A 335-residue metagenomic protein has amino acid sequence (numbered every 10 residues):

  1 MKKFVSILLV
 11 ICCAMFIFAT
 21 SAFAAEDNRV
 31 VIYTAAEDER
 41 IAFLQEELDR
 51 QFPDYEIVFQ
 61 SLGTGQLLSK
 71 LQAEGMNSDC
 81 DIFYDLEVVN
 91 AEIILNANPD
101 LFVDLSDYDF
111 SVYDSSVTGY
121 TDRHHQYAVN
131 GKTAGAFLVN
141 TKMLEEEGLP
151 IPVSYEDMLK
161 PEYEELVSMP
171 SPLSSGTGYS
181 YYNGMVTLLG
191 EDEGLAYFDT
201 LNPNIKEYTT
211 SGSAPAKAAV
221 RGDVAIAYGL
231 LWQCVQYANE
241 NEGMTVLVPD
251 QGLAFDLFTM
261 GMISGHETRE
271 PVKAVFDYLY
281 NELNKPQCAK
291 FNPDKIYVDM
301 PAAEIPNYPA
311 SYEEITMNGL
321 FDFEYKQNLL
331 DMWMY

Functional and structural regions predicted by a protein language model:
K2-F23: Sec-dependent N-terminal signal peptides of Gram-positive bacterial secreted proteins and lipoproteins
A24-I93: Early extracytoplasmic/lumenal segment of secretory-pathway proteins
A35-A42, D79-A216, V220: Extracytoplasmic ligand-binding site segments that recognize negatively charged/polar headgroups
V89-I94, V220, A225-G243: A ligand-binding cleft/hinge motif common to bilobed small-molecule-binding domains
L138-M143, N183, D256-P271, Q287-K290: A bilobed periplasmic-binding-protein/Venus flytrap-type ligand-binding module shared by bacterial periplasmic
Y163-P170, Y278-P301: Periplasmic-binding protein-like
E191-D192, I296-Y335: An extracytoplasmic/periplasmic, membrane-proximal ligand-sensing/linker region
Y197-N202, Y208-T209, E240-S264: Periplasmic-binding protein-like
